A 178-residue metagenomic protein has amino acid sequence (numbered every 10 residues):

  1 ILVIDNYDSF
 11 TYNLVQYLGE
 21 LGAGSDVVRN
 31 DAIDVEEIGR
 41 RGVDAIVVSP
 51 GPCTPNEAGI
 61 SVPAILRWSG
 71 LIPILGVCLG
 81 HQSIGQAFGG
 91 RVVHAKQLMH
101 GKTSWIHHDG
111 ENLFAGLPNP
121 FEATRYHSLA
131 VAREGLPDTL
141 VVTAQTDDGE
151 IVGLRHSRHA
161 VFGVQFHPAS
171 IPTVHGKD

Functional and structural regions predicted by a protein language model:
V15-G24: Two-component/phosphorelay signaling modules centered on CheY-like receiver
G19, R40-G116: Cysteine-nucleophile active-site neighborhood
A23-G24, D44, P73-L75, E122 (+2 more regions): Structural signature of beta-strand start/N-cap positions in the alpha/beta core of ABC transporter nucleotide-binding
G24-N30: Short hydrophobic/Thr-rich beta-strand motif most characteristic of the beta2 strand and flanking loop of CheY-like
A32-E37, A64: Short acidic active-site motifs
N112-R158: Catalytic beta-strand/loop cores that center a nucleophilic Ser/Cys/Thr and support acyl-enzyme chemistry
S170-D178: Acyltransferase
